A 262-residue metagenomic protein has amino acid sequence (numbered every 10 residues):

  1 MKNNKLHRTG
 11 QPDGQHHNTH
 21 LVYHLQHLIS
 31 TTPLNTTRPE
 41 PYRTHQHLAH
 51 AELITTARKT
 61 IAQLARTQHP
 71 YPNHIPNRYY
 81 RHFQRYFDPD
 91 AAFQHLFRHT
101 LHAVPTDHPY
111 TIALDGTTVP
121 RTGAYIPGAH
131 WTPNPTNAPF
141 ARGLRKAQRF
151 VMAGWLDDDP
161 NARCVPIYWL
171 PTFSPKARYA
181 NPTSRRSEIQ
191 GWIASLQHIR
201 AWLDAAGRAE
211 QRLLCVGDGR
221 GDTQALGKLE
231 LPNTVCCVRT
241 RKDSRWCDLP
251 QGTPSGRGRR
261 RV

Functional and structural regions predicted by a protein language model:
K2-Q84: Gly/serine-rich nucleotide phosphate-binding loop at the start of the catalytic core of nucleotide/ADP-ribose-handling
A49-T56, A141, A180, S184-S187: Conserved aromatic-histidine-acidic binding/catalytic patches
H50-I54, H69, F140-G143, C215-R220: Short, charged/polar micro-motifs that form catalytic or ligand-binding hotspots
A51, H82-I167, P171-F173: Active-site-proximal, Lys/Arg-enriched surface segment that forms a nucleic-acid-binding/basic interface patch
L64, P109-T122, A153, L213-D222 (+1 more regions): Short, conserved catalytic/metal-binding motifs centered on acidic residues
P70, D107, L231-T234: Short glycine/proline-enriched coil/turn segments at helix->beta-strand junctions
R178-V262: An internal, acidic/charged active-site-proximal segment that coordinates divalent cations and/or engages
